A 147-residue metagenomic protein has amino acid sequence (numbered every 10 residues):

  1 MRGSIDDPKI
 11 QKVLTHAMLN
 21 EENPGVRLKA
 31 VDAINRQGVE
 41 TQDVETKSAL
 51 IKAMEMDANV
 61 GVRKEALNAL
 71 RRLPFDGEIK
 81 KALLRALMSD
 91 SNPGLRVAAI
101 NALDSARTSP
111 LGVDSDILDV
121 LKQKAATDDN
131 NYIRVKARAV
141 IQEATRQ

Functional and structural regions predicted by a protein language model:
M1-R36: Juxtamembrane extracytoplasmic segments of single-/few-pass membrane proteins
R2-G3, I34, G38, L70 (+5 more regions): Alpha-solenoid repeat junctions
D6-M18, E40-M54, D76-L87, L111-A125 (+1 more regions): Amphipathic alpha-helical scaffolding segments comprising HEAT/armadillo-like alpha-solenoid repeats
P8, N20-G25, V44, M56-G61 (+3 more regions): Alpha-helix N-cap/helix-start positions at coil->helix boundaries
A30, A66, A98-A99, A137: Conserved hydrophobic register position within alpha-solenoid helical repeats
S91-A98, A102-S105, K124: Soluble extracytoplasmic domains of inner/organellar membrane proteins
A126-Q147: Eukaryotic acidic, Ser/Thr-rich intrinsically disordered low-complexity regions
